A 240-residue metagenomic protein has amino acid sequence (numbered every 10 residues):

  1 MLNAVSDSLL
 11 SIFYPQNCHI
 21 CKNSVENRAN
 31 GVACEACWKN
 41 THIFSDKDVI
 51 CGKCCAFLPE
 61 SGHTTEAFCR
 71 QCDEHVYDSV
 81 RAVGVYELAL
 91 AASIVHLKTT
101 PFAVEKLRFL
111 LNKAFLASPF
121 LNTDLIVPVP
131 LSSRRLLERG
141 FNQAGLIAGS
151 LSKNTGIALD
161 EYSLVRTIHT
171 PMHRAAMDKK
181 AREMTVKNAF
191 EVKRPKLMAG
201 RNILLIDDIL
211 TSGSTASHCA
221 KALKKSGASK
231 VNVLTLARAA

Functional and structural regions predicted by a protein language model:
M1-D207, T211-A240: Glycine-rich phosphate/pyrophosphate-handling loop used in enzymes and phosphotransfer proteins
